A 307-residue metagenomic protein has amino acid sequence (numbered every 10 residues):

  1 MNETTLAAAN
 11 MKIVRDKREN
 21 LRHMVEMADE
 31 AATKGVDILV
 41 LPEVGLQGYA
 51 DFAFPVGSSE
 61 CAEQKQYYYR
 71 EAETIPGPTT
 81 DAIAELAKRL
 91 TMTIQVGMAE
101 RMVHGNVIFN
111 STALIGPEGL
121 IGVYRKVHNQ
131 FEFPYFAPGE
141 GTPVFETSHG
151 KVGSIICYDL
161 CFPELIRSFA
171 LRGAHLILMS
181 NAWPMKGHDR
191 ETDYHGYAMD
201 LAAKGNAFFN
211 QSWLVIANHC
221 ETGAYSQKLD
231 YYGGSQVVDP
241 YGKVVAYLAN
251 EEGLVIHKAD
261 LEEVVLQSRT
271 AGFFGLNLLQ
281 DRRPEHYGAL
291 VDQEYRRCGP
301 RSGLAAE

Functional and structural regions predicted by a protein language model:
M1-A7: Extreme N-terminal starter segment of soluble prokaryotic enzymes
T5, Q95, S111, G141 (+1 more regions): Conserved beta-strand and immediately adjacent loop positions that scaffold enzyme active sites
A7, A113-I115, Q236, V255: Conserved hydrophobic/aromatic positions in well-ordered beta-strands
N10-K17: Short polar catalytic/cofactor-binding loops
K17, E26-P117, P184-G205, N210: Cys-nucleophile CN-hydrolase/nitrilase-fold catalytic domain and related Cys-dependent amidase chemistry that acts on
A72-Q95, K151, L160-V255: CN hydrolase (nitrilase-like) catalytic-core segments centered on the catalytic cysteine and neighboring Lys/Glu
I75, D81, E85, R101-L201 (+1 more regions): Active-site catalytic loop in hydrolytic enzyme cores
W213-E307: C-terminal beta-strand edge segments of enzyme domains
